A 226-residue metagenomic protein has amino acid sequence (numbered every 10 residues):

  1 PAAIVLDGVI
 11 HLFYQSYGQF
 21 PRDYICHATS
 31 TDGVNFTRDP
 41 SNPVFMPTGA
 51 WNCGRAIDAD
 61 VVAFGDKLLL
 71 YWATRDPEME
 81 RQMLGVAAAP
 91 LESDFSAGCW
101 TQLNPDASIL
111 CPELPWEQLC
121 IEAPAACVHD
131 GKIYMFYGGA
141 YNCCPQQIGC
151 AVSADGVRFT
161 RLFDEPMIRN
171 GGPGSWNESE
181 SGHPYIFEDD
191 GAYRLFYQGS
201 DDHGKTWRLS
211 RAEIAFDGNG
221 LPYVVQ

Functional and structural regions predicted by a protein language model:
A2-G54, V62-L119, C127-N177, E188-Q226: Beta-rich carbohydrate-recognition and catalytic domains
H183: Catalytic-core region of carbohydrate-active enzymes that cleave or remodel glycosidic bonds
